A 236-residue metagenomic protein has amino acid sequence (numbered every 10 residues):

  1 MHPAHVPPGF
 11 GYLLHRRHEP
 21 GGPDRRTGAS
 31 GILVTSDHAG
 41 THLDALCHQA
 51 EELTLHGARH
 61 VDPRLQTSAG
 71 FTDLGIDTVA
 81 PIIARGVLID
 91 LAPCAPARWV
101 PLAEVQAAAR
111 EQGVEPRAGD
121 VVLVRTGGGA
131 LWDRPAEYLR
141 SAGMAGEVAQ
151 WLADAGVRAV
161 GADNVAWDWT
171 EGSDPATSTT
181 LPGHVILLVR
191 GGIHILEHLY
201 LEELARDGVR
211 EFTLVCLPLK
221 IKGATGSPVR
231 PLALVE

Functional and structural regions predicted by a protein language model:
M1-E236: Active-/binding-site microenvironments in catalytic and ligand-binding cores
